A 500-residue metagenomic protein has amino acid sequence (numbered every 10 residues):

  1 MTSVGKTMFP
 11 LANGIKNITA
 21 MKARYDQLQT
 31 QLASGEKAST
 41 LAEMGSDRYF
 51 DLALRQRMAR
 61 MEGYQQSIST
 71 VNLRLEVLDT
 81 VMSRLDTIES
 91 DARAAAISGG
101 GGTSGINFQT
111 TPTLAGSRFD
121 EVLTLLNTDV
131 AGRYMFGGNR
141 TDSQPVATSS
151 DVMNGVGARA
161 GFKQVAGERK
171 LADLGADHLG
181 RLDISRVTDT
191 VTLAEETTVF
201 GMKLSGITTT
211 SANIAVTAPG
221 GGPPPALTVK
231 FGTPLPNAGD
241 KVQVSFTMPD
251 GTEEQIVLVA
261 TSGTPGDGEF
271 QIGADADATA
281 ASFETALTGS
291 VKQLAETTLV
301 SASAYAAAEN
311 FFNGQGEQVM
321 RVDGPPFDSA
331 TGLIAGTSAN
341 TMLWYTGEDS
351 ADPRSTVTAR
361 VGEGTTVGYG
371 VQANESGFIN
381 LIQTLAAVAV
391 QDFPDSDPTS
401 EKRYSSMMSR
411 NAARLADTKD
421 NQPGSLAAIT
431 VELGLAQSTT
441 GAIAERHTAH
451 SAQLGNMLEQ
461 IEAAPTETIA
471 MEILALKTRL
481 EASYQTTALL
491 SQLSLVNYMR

Functional and structural regions predicted by a protein language model:
M1-D151, F393-R500: Amphipathic alpha-helical polymerization modules
T2-G5, P10-L11, I106-Q109, N213-T217 (+3 more regions): N-terminal start-of-chain detector that recognizes signal peptides and the immediate post-cleavage beginning
Y25, Q29-L32, E36, N139-S205 (+2 more regions): Polar, low-complexity export/assembly segments characteristic of proteins that are secreted or assemble on the cell
A53, R60, M135, T228 (+3 more regions): Generic structural signal for residues positioned in beta-strands
G105-Q109, V156, V229: Acidic, surface-exposed loops and disordered segments
G206-T233: Charged, amphipathic alpha-helical segments
